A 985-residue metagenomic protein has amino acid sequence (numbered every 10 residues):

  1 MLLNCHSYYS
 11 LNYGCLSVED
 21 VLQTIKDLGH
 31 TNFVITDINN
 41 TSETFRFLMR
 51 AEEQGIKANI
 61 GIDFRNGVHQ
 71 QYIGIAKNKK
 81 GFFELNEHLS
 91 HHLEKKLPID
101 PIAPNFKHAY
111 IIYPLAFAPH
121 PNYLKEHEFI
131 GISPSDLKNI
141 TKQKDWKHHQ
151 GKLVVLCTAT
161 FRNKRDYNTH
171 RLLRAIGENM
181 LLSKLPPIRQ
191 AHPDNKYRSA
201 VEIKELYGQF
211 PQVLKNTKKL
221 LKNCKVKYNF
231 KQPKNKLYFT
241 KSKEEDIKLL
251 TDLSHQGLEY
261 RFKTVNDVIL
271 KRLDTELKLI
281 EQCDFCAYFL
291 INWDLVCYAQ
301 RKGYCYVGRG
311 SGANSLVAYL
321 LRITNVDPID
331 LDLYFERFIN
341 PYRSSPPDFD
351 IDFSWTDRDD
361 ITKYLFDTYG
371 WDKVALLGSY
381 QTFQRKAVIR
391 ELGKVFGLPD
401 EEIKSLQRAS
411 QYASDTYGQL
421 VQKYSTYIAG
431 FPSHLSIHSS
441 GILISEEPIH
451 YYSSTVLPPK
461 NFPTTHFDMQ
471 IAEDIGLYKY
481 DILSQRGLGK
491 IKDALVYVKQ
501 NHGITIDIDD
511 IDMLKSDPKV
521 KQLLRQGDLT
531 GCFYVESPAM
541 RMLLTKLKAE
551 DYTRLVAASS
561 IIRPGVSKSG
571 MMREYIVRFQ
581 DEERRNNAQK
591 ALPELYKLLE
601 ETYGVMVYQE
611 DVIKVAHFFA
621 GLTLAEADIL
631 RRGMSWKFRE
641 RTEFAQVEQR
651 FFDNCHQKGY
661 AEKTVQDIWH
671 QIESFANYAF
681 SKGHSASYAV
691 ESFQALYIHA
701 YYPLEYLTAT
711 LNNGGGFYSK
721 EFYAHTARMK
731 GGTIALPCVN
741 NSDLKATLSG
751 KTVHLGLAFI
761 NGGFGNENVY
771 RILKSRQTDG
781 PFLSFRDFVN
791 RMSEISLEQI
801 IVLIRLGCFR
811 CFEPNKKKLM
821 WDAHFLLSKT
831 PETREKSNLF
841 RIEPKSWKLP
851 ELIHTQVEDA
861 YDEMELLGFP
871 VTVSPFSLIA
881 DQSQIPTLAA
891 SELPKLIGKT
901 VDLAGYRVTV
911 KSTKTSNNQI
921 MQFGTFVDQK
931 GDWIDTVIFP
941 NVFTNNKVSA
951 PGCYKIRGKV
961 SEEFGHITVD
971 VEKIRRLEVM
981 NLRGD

Functional and structural regions predicted by a protein language model:
M1-Q54, H88-H170, E205-Q212, D252 (+1 more regions): Domain-core and long-helix interface of multi-subunit machines
N4, D37, A58, N78 (+1 more regions): Divalent metal-coordination and catalytic microenvironments
N32-I35, A51-E53, E244-D985: Noncatalytic, beta-rich nucleic-acid-contacting surfaces in large DNA/RNA-processing enzymes
T41-S42, R65-V68, T160-K164, A313-L316 (+2 more regions): Short gly/pro/ser/thr-enriched loop/turn and capping motifs at secondary-structure boundaries
L48, Y72-I75, G441-I444: Short beta-strand scaffold segments in enzyme catalytic cores
Q54, Q212-L237: Structural signature of the thiamine diphosphate
N59-I62, F161-D166, L172-L220, R337-G378 (+1 more regions): Phosphate/diphosphate-binding loops
G61, G131-S133, L156-C157, R309 (+2 more regions): Generic beta-sheet signal
